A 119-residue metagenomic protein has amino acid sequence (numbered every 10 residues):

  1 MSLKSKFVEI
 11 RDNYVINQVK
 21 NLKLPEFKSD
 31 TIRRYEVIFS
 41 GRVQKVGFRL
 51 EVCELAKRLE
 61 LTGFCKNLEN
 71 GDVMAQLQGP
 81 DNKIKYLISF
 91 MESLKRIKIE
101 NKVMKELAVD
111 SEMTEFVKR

Functional and structural regions predicted by a protein language model:
M1-R119: Intrinsically disordered, low-complexity, mixed-charge
